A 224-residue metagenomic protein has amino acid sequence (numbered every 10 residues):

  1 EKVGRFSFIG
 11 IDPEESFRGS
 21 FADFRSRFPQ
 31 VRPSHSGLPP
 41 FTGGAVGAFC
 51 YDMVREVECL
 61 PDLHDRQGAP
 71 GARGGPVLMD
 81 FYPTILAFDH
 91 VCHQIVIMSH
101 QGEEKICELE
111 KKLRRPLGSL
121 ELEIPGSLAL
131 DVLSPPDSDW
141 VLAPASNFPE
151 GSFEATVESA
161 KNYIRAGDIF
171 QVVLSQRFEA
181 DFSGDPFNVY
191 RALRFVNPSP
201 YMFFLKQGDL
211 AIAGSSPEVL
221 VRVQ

Functional and structural regions predicted by a protein language model:
E1-Q224: Extended alpha-helical targeting/anchoring segments, especially N-terminal organellar/secretory targeting helices
